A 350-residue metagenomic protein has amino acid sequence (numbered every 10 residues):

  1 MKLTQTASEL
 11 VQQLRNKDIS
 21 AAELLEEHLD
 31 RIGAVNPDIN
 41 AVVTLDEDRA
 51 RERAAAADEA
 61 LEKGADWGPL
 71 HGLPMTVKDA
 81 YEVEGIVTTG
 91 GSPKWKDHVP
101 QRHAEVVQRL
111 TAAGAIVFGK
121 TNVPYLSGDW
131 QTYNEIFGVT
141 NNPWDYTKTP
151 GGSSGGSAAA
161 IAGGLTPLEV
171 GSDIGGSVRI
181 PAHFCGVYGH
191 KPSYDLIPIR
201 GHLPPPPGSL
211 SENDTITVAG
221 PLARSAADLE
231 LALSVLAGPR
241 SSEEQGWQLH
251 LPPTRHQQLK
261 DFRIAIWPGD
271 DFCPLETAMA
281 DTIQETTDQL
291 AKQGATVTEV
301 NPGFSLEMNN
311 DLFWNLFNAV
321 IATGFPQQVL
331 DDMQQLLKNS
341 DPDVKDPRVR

Functional and structural regions predicted by a protein language model:
M1-R51, K292-G294: An N-terminal boundary/leader segment
A21-E26, A55, L275-P302, F325-L337: Acyltransferase
H28, A50, G72, K78 (+3 more regions): Conserved hydrophobic/aromatic pocket- or pore-lining residues that grip, position, or stack substrates in active sites
D48-D58, G114-A115: Long amphipathic alpha-helix in the N-terminal Rossmann-like dinucleotide-binding domain of NAD(P)-dependent
A60-E135: Acidic/His- and Gly-rich active-site-bordering loop/insert found across diverse amide/peptide-bond hydrolases
L70-G90, Q258-W267, N318-R350: Short helix-loop capping/hinge segments that flank enzyme active sites or metal/cofactor-binding pockets
R102-L233: Short glycine/serine-rich loop segments
K191-D281, E285-T287, F304, D331: A short helix-breaking turn/cap at a secondary-structure junction
